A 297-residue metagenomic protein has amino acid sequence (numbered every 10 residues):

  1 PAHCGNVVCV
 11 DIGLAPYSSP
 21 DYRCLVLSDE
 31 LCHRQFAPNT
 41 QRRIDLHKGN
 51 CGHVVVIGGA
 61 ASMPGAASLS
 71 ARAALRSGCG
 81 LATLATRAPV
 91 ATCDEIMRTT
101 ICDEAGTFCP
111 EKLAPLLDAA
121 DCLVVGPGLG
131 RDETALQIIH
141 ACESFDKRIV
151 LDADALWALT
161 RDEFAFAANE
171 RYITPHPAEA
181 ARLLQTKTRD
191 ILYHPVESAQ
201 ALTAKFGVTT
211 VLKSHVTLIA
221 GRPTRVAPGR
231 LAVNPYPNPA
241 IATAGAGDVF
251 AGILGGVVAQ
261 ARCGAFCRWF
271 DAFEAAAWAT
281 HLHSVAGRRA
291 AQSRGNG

Functional and structural regions predicted by a protein language model:
A2-R148, W157-Y172, P177-G297: Small-residue (G/A/S/T)-rich helix-start motifs and N-terminal tracts that mark the onset
